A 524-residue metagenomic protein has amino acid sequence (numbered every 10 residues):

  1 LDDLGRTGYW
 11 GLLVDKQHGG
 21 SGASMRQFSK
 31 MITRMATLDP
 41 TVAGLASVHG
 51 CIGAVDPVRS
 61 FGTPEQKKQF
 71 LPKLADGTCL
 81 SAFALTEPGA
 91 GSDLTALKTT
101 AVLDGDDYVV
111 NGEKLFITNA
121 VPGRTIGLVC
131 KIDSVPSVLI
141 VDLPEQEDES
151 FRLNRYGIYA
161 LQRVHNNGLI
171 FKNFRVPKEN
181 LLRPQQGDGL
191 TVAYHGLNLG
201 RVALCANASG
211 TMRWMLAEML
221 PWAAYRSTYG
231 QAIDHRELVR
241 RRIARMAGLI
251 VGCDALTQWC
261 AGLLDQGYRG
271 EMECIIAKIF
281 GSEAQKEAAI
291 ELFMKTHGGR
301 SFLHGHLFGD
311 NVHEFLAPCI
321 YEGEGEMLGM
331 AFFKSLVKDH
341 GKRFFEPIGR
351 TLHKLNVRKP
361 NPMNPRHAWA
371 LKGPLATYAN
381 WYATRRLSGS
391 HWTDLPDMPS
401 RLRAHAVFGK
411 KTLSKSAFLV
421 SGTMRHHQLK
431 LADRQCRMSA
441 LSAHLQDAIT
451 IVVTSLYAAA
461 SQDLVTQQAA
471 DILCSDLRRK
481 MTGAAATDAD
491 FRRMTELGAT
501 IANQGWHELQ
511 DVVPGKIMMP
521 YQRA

Functional and structural regions predicted by a protein language model:
L1-D2, R6, K68, P72 (+3 more regions): Gly/Pro-rich turn-and-neighbor structural signature
T7-K68, P72, D76-G77, I117-T125 (+8 more regions): Internal helix-loop-helix
G77-L85: A short, Trp-centered hydrophobic/proline-enriched beta-strand micro-motif
D106-D107, N111-F151: A short core secondary-structure module
R152-I250, Q266, A317-Y321, K334 (+1 more regions): Glycine-rich beta->alpha junctions and the first turn(s) of the following alpha-helix
G210, A244-A247, V251, I279-E287 (+7 more regions): Generic structural signal for well-ordered, non-transmembrane alpha-helical segments in soluble/cytosolic regions
V251-F280, F293-T296, Q428, T450-T482 (+1 more regions): C-terminal helix-coil-helix/basic helical segment that borders enzyme active sites and/or dimer interfaces and provides
R300-M398, D490-A524: Glycine-rich phosphate/cofactor-binding loops in nucleotide/flavin-utilizing enzymes
